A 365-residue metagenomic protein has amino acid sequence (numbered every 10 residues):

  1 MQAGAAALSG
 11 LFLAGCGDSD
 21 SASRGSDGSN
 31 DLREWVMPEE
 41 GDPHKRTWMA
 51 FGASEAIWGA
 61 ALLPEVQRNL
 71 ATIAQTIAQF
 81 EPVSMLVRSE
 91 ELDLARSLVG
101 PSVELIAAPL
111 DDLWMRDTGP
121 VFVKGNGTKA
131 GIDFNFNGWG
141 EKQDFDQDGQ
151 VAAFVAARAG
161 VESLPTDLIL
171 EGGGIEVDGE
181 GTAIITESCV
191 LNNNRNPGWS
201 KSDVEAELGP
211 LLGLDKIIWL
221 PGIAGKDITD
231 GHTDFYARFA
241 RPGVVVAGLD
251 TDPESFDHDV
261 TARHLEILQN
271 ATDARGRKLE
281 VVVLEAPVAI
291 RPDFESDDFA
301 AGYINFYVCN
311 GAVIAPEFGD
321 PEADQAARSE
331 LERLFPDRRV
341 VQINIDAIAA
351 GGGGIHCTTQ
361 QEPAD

Functional and structural regions predicted by a protein language model:
M1-G17: N-terminal export signals
G15-G28: Bacterial Sec-dependent N-terminal signal peptides
G25-D365: The feature marks the mature, well-folded catalytic cores of soluble enzymes
